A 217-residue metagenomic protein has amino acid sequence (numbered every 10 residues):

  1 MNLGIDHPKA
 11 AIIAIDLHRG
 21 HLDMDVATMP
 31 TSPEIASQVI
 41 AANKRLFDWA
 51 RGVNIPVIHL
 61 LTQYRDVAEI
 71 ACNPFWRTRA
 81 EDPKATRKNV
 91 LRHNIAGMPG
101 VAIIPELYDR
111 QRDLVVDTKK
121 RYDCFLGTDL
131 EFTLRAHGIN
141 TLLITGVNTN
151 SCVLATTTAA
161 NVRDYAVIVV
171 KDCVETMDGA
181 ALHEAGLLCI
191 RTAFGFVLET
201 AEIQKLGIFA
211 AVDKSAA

Functional and structural regions predicted by a protein language model:
M1-A11, R45-V53, R77-A217: Active-site-adjacent betaalpha module
A11-H21: Acidic-leg catalytic submotif of subtilisin-like serine proteases
A14, I55-T62, A68, V170: Short beta-strand segments at enzyme active-site cores
H21-L22, M177: Catalytic P-loop NTPase motifs of RecA-like helicase/translocase cores
D23-V26, I70-A71: Short, glycine/acidic-enriched capping/hinge loops at junctions between secondary-structure elements
V26-A36: Short glycine-enriched, charge-decorated loop/helix-capping segments at active-site entrances that position
A36-K44: Short amphipathic alpha-helical segment that frequently serves as the phosphate-/nucleotide-binding helix
T62-A80: A basic- and aromatic-enriched beta-loop-alpha substructure that forms the phosphate/nucleotide- and DNA/RNA-contacting
